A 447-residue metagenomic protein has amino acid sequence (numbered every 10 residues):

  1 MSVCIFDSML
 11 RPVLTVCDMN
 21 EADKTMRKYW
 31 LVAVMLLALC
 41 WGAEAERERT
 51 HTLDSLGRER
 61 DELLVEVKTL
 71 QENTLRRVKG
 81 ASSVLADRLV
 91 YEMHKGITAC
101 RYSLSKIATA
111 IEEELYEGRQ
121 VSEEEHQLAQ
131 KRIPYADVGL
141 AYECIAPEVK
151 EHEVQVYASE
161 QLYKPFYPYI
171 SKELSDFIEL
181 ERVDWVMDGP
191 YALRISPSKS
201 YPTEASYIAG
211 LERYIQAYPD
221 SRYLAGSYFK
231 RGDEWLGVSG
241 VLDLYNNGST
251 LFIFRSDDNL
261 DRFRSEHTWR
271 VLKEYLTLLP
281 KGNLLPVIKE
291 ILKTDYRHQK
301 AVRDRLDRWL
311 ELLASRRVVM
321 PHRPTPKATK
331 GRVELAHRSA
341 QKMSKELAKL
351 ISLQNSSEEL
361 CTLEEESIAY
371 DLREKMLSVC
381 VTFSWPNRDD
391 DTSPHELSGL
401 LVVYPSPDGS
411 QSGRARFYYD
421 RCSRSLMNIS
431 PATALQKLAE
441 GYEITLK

Functional and structural regions predicted by a protein language model:
R27-A33: Sec-dependent signal peptide recognition, specifically the positively charged N-region followed immediately by
M35-G42: Hydrophobic h-region of N-terminal signal peptides that target proteins for export in Gram-negative bacteria
R47-P326: Acidic, polar-rich low-complexity tracts and alpha-helical solenoid repeat scaffolds
R305, Y419-K447: C-terminal partner/receptor-binding element of secreted or periplasmic proteins
A328-E364, P431-A439: Short, non-transmembrane alpha-helical segments in secretory-pathway proteins
K375-F383, H395-L397, G413: A short hydrophobic beta-strand element
D391-Y419: A short, surface-exposed beta-strand/turn
